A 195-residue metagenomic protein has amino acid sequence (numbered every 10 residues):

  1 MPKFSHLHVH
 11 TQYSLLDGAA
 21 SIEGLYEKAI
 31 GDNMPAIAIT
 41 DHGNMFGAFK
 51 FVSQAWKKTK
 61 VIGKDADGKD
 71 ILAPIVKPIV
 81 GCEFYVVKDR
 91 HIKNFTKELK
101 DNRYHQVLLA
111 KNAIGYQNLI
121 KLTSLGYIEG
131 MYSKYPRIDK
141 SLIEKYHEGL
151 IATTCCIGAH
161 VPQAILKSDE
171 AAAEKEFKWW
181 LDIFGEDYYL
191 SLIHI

Functional and structural regions predicted by a protein language model:
M1-I193: Phosphodiester-processing cores and adjacent nucleic acid-binding clamps
